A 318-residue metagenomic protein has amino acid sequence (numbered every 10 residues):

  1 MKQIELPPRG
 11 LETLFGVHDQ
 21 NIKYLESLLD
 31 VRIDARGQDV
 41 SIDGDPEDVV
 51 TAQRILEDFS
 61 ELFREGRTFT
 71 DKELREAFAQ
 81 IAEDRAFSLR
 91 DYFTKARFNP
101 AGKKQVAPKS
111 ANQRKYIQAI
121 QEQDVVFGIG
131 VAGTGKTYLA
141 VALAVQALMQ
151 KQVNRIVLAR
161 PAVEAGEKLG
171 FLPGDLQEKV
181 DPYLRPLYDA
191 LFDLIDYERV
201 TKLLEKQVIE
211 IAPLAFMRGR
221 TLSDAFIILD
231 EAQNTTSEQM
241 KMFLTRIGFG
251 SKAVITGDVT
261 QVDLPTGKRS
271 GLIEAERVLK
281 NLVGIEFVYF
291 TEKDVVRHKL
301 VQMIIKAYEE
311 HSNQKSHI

Functional and structural regions predicted by a protein language model:
M1-E12: Short glycine-/aliphatic-rich beta-strand segments at the starts of folded cytosolic domains
G10-L29: Short amphipathic alpha-helix segments
L29-R32, F287-V288: A short linear hydrophobic-aromatic micro-motif
R32-A35, L282: Short, flexible turn/loop "capping" segments at secondary-structure junctions
D34-F93: Interdomain "pre-motor" coupling segment immediately N-terminal to P-loop NTPase/helicase cores
D39, A101-L229, Q233-I318: Conserved helicase motor core of SF1/SF2 NTP-dependent helicases
F78-K109, Q121: Proteins enriched for Cys/Gly/acidic motifs involved in redox and nucleic-acid/cofactor modification
